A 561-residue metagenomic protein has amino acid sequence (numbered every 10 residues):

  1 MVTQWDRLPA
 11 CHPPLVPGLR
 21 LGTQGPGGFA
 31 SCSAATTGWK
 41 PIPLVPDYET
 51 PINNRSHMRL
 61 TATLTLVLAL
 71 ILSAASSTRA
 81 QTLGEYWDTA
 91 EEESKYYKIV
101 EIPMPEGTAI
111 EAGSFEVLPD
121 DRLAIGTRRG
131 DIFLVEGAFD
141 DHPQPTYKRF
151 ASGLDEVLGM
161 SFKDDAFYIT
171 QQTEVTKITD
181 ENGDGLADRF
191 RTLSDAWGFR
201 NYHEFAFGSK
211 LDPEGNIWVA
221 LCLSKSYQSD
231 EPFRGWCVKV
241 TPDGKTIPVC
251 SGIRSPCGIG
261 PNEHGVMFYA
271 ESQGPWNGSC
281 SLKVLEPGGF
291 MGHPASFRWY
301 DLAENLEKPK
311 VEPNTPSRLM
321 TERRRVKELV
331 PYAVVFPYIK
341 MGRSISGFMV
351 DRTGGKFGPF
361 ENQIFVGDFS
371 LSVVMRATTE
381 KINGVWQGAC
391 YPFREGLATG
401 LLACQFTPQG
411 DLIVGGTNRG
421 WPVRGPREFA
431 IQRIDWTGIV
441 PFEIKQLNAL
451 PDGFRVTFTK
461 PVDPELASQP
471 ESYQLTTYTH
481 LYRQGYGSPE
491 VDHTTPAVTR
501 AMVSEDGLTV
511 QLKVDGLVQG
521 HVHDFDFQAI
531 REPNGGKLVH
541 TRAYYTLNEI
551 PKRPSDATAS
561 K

Functional and structural regions predicted by a protein language model:
M1-R79: Intrinsic disorder/low-complexity segments
A80-P441, K445-L450, P464: Beta-propeller domains with acidic blade repeats across secreted/periplasmic ectodomains and cytosolic WD/CNH propellers
D368, K460, V514-G516: Non-cytosolic beta-sheet module surface loops
G438-E443, D463, H480-L481, V518 (+1 more regions): Acidic, Ser/Thr/Gly/Pro-rich low-complexity segments and short DxT(G/T)-type signature motifs
D452-V456, V510: Structural beta-strand segments of beta-rich domains
V456-R500, F525-E532, T541-Y544: Short, surface-exposed alpha-helix to beta-strand junction/turn motifs within ectodomains of secreted and cell-envelope
V503-H521: A surface-exposed beta-strand-loop module
